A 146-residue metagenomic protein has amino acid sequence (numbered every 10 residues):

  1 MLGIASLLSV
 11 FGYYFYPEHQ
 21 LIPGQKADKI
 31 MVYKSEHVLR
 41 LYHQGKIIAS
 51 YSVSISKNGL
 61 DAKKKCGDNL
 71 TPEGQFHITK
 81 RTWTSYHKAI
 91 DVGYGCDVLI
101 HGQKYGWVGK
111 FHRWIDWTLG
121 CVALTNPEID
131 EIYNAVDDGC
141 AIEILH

Functional and structural regions predicted by a protein language model:
M1-Y13: Hydrophobic membrane-insertion alpha-helices, especially the h-region of bacterial N-terminal signal peptides
P17-D28, I55-K80, N126-P127, E131: N-terminal post-signal-peptidase region of extra-cytosolic proteins
E18-H19, T82-H146: Exported/periplasmic cell-wall-interacting domains
L21-N58: A structural motif detector for short, solvent-exposed N-terminal "entry" segments of globular domains
G24-Q25, K34, L70, S85 (+1 more regions): A generic fold-level signal
K29-M31, V38-R40, S52, H77-T79 (+3 more regions): Soluble periplasmic/extracytoplasmic beta-strand elements of cell-envelope proteins
L39-Y42, A49, L60-K63, Y86-K88 (+1 more regions): Short, solvent-exposed loop/turn elements at domain surfaces
A49, P72-F76, K88, C96: A generic structural signal for short beta-strands and their flanking turns/coil linkers
